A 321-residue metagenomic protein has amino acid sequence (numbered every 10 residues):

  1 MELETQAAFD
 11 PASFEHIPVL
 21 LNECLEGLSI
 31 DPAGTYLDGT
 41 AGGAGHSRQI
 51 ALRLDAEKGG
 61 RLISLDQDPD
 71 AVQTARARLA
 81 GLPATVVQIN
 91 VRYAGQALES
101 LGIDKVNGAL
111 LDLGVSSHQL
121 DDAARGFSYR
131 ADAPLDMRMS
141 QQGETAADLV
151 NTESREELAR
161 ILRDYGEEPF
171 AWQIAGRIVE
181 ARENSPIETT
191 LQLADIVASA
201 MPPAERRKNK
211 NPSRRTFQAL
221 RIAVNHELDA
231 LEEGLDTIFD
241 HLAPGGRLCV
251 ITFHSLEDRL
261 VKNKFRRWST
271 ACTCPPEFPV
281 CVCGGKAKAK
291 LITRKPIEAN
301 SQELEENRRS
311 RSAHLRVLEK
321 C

Functional and structural regions predicted by a protein language model:
M1-C321: S-adenosyl-L-methionine-dependent methyltransferase catalytic core, i.e., the SAM/SAH-binding region
